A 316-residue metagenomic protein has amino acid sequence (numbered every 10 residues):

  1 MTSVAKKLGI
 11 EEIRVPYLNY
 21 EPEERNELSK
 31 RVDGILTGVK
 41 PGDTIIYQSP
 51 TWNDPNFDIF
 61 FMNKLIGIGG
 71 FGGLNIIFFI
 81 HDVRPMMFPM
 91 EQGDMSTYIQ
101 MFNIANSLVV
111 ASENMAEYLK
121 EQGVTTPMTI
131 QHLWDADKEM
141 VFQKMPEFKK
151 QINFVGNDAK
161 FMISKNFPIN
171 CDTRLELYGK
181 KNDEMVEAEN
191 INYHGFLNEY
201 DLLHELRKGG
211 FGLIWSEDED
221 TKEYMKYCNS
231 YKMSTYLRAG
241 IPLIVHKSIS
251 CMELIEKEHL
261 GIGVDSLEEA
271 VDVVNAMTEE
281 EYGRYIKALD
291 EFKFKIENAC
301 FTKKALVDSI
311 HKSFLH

Functional and structural regions predicted by a protein language model:
M1-N19, I169: N-terminal subdomain of nucleotide-sugar transferases
P22-A105, V110-E117: Extended catalytic core of nucleotide-activated donor transferases of GT-like folds
N106-K120, V124-M140: Donor nucleotide-sugar binding/catalytic pocket of nucleotide-sugar-dependent glycosyltransferases
N114-A116, A159, S250-C251, E269: Alpha-helix capping/helix-boundary segments
A136-E205: Conserved catalytic-core segment of nucleotide-activated headgroup transferases in glycan assembly
Y200, H204-A239, V245-E253: Nucleotide-sugar-dependent
E258-V264: A short acidic/histidine/glycine-rich donor-binding loop in glycosyltransferase catalytic cores
D265-D272, E279-H316: A charged, aromatic-enriched C-terminal amphipathic alpha-helix characteristic of glycosyltransferases across folds
